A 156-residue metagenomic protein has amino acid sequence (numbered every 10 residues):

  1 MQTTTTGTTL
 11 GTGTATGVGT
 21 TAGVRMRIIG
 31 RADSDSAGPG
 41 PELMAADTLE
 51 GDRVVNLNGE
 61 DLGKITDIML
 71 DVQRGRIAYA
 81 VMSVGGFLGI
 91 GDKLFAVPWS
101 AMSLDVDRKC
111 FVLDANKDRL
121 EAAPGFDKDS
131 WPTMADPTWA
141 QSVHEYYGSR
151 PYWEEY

Functional and structural regions predicted by a protein language model:
M1-Y156: Peripheral interaction segments used for macromolecular assembly
